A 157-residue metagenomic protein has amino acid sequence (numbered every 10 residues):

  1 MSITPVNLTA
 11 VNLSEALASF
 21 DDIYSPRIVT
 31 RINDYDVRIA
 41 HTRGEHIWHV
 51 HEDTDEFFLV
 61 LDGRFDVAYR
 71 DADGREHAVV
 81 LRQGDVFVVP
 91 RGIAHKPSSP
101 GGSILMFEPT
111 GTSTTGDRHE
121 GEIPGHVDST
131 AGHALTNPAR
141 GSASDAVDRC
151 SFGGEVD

Functional and structural regions predicted by a protein language model:
I3-L17, P100-G154: Double-stranded beta-helix
S14-W48, T54, G111: A short glycine-rich, His/Asp/Glu-containing loop-to-beta-strand
N33, L61-D62, R82-Q83: A cytosolic small-molecule/anion-sensing beta-strand core signal
H41-T42, E52-D71: Short, conserved beta-strand element in jelly-roll/cupin
I47, D66, D85-K96, I104 (+1 more regions): Histidine-centered metal-chelating micro-motifs
W48-V50, D55-V60, A78-V79, H95-K96: His/acidic/aromatic-lined binding-pocket segments of jelly-roll/cupin-type domains and related regulatory beta-sandwich
H51-D53, R70-A72, G92, P100 (+1 more regions): Surface loops and adjacent helix of pleckstrin homology
D71-R91: Short acidic-glycine-tyrosine-enriched beta hairpin
